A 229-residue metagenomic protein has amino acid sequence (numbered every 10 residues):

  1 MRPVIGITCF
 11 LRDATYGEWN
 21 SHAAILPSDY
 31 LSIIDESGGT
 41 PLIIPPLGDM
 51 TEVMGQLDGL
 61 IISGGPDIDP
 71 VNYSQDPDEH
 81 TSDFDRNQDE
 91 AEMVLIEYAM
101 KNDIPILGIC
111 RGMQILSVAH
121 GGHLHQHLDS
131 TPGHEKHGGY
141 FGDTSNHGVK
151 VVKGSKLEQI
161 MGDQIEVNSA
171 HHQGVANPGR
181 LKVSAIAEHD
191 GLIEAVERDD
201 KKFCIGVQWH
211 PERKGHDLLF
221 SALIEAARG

Functional and structural regions predicted by a protein language model:
M1-L107, V118, H125, D129-I160 (+4 more regions): N-terminal beta1-alpha1 cap of cysteine-dependent amidohydrolase-like domains
C110: Conserved G/P- and acidic residue-centered "switch" motifs that form tight phosphate/ATP-binding loops in soluble
M113-I115: Hydrophobic, aromatic-enriched interface-forming segments
I205-W209: Active-site-proximal beta-strand elements of phosphoester/diester hydrolases
